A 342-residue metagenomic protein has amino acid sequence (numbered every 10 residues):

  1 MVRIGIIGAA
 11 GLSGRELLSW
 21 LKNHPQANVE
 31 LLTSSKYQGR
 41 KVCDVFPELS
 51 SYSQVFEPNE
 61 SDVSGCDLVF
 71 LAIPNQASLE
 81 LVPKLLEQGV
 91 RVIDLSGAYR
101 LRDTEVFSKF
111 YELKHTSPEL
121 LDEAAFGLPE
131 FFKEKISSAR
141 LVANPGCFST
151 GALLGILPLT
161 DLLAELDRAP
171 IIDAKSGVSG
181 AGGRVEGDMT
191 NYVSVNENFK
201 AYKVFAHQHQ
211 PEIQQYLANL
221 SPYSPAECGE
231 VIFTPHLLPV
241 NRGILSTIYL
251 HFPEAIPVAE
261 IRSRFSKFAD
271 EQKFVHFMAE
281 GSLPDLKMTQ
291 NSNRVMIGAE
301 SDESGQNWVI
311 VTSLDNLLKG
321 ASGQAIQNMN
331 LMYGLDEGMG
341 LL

Functional and structural regions predicted by a protein language model:
V2-V204, Y223-A226, E300-E303: N-terminal Rossmann-like NAD(P) cofactor-binding subdomain of oxidoreductases, focused on the glycine-rich
G11, N75-Q76, G146, H207 (+3 more regions): Short, surface-exposed acidic/glycine-rich loop or hinge patches that mediate macromolecular interfaces
L12, E123, C147-L154, V204-E212 (+5 more regions): Conserved active-site and cofactor/substrate-binding residues in soluble primary-metabolism enzymes
V29, D167-I172, E227-I232, F274-A279 (+1 more regions): A short coil-to-beta-strand element that immediately follows conserved catalytic motifs
A124, G229, N293-V295: Short beta-strand or tight-loop elements that sit immediately N-terminal to catalytic metal-binding acidic residues
A201-F205, L237-P239, D285-T289: Short Gly/Pro-enriched turn/cap motifs at secondary-structure boundaries
A206-F277: C-terminal substrate-binding/catalytic lobe of Rossmann-fold NAD(P)-dependent dehydrogenases
S246-L342: C-terminal active-site/capping subdomain that shapes the small-molecule cofactor and substrate pocket of enzyme
